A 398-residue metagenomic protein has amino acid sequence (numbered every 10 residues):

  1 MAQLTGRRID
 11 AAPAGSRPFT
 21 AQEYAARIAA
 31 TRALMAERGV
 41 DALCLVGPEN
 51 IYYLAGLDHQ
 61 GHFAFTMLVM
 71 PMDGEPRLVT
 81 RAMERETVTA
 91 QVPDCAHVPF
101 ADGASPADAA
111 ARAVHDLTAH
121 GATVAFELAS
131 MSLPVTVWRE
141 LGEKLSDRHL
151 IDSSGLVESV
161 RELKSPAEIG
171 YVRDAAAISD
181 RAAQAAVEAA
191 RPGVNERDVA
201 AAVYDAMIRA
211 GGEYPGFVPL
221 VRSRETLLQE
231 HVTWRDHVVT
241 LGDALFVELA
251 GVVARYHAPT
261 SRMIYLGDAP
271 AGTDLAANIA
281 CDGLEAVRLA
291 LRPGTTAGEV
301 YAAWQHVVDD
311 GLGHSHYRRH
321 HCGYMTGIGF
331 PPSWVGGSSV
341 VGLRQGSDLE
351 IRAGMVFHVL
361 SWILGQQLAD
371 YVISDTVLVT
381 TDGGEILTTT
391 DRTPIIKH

Functional and structural regions predicted by a protein language model:
M1-H398: Active-site neighborhoods and metal-handling regions in enzymes and metal-associated proteins
